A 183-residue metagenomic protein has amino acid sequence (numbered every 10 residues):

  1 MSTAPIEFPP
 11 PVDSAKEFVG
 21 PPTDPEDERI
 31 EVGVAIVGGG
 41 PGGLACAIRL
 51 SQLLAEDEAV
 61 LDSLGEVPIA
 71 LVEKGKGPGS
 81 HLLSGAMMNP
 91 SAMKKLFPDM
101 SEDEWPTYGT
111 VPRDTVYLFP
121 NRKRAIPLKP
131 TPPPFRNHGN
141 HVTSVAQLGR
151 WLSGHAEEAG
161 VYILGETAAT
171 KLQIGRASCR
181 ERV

Functional and structural regions predicted by a protein language model:
S2-P11, R29-E31, L61-R176: Conserved N-terminal/central alpha/beta ligand/cofactor-binding core
P5-F18, C46-Q52: Short coil-to-helix leader/linker segments, especially the first N-terminal amphipathic alpha-helix with its helix
S14-E31, E56: A short, basic/flexible loop-to-alpha-helix module at the beginning of a structural domain
T23-D24, P134, A169, R182: A structured beta-alpha segment of the ubiquitous adenosine-cofactor-binding alpha/beta core
R29-A70: N-terminal Rossmann-like FAD-binding beta1-loop-alpha1 element of flavoenzymes
G39-P41, K76-G77, V183: Short polar catalytic/cofactor-binding loops
L50-S51, G160, E181: Generic helix-packing signal
A177-V183: Conserved small/polar residues in nucleotide/adenosyl-binding loops
